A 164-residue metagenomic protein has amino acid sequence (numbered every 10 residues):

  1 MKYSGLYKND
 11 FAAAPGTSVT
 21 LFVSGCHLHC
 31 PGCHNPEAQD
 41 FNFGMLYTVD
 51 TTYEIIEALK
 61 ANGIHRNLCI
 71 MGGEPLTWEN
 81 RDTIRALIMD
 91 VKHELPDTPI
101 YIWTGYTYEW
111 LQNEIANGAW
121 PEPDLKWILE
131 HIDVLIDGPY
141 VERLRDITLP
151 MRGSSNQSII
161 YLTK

Functional and structural regions predicted by a protein language model:
M1-S4, D10-A12, G16-F22, T148-T163: Class I S-adenosyl-L-methionine
M1-Y3, F11, T17, N35-G118 (+1 more regions): Conserved Radical SAM active-site core
L6, G73, G138-P139: Fold-independent oxyanion-binding glycine-rich loops and adjacent beta-strand/coil segments at enzyme active sites
F22-E37: Local cysteine-cluster metal-coordination motifs and their immediate loop/turn environment, predominantly Fe-S cluster
C26, P75, Y140: Hydrophobic pocket-lining residues within nucleotide cofactor-binding pockets
H29-C33, W78, L162: Residues that scaffold the ATP/ADP-binding catalytic core of kinase and kinase-like folds
L125-K164: Classical nucleotidyltransferase
